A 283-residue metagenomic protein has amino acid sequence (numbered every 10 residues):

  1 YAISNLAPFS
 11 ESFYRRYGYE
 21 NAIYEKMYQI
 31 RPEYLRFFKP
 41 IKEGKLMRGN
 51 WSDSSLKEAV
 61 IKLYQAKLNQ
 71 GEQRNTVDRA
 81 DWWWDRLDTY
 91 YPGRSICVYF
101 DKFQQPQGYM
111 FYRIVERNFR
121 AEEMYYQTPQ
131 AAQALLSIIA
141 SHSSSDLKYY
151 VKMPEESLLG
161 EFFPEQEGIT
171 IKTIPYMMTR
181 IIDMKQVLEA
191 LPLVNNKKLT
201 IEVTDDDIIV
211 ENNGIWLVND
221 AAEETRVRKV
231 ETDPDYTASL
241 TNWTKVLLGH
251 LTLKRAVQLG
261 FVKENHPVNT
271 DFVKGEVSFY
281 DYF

Functional and structural regions predicted by a protein language model:
Y1, R94, S144-D146: Short, high-confidence coil segments that cap the C-terminus of an alpha-helix and link into the following beta-strand
A2-F13, Y150-G160: Conserved beta-strand-loop-alpha-helix junction that forms the acyl-donor binding cleft
A2-I3, A7, Y14, Y109-R113 (+1 more regions): An N-terminal domain-start capping segment
N5-A7, T76, V98, Y109-F111 (+2 more regions): A structural signal for short, well-ordered beta-strand segments and their strand-loop junctions that often border
Y14-R15, E58: Alpha-helical elements of the RecA-like P-loop NTPase motor core of helicases
G18-P40, A121-F283: Active-site/acyl-donor-binding loops of N-acyltransferases
I23-R120, P129-Q133, S137-I138, K172 (+1 more regions): Amide-forming acyltransferase catalytic core, primarily the GNAT-like/NAT-type and related acyltransferase folds
